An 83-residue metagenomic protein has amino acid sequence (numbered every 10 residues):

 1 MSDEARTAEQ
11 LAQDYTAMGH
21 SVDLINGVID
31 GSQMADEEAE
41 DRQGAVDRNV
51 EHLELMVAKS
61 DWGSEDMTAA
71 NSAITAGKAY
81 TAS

Functional and structural regions predicted by a protein language model:
M1-N26, T81-S83: Short, intrinsically disordered N-terminal pre-domain segments
E4, E9, E37-E40, E51-E54 (+1 more regions): Glutamate identity and glutamate-enriched acidic tracts
D14-L24, D41-L53: Short amphipathic alpha-helical heptad-repeat segments
D23, V28-G44, A58-T68, S83: Charged, low-complexity interaction regions
